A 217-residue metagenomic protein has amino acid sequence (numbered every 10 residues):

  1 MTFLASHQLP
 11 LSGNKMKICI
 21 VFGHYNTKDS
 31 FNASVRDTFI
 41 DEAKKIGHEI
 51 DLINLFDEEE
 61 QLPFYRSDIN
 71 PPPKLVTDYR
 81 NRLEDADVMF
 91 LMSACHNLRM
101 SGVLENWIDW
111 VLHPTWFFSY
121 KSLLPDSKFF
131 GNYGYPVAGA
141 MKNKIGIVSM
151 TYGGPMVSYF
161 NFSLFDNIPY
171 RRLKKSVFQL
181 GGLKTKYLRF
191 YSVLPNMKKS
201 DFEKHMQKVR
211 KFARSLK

Functional and structural regions predicted by a protein language model:
T2-Y120, N196-K199, K204-K217: N-terminal beta1-alpha1-beta2 submodule of the flavodoxin-like/Rossmannoid cofactor-binding fold
G13, K45-G47, M141, L180-L183: Short, well-ordered coil/turn elements that cap or connect secondary structure elements
K17, E49, I145, K184-T185: Residues at the starts of beta-strands that form the adenosine-phosphate
G23-H24, L55, M150-Y152, R189-S192: Short loop/turn segments at strand-loop or loop-helix junctions that form parts of catalytic or ligand-binding pockets
I40, S158-K217: Glycine-rich phosphate/pyrophosphate-binding loop and the adjoining helix
D78-Y79, S149-M150, L180-G181: Short, flexible segments with low predicted structural confidence
A94, G154, V193: Flexible loop residues that form catalytic and substrate-binding hotspots at small-molecule/glycan-binding clefts
K121-V177: Short, glycine-/small-residue-rich phosphate/pyrophosphate-handling segment
